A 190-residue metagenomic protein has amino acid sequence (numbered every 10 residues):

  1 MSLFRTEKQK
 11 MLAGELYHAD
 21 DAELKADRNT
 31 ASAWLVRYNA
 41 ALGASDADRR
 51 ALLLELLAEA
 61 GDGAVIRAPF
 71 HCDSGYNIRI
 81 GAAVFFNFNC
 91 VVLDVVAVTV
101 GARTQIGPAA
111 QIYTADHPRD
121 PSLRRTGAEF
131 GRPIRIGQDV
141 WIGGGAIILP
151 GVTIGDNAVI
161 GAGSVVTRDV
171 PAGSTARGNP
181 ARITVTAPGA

Functional and structural regions predicted by a protein language model:
M1-G63, A181-T184, G189-A190: Terminal amphipathic alpha-helical/low-complexity segments used for targeting or macromolecular assembly
N39, R168-G173: Short arginine-rich
F70-I80, F85-T153, S174, N179-A190: Flexible, glycine/small-residue-enriched loop-and-beta-strand segment within the central core of proteins
V152, S164, V170: Short beta-to-alpha loop/turn elements within the nucleotide-binding domains of ABC transporters
G155-A158, P171-G173: Conserved catalytic segment of ABC-fold P-loop ATPases
